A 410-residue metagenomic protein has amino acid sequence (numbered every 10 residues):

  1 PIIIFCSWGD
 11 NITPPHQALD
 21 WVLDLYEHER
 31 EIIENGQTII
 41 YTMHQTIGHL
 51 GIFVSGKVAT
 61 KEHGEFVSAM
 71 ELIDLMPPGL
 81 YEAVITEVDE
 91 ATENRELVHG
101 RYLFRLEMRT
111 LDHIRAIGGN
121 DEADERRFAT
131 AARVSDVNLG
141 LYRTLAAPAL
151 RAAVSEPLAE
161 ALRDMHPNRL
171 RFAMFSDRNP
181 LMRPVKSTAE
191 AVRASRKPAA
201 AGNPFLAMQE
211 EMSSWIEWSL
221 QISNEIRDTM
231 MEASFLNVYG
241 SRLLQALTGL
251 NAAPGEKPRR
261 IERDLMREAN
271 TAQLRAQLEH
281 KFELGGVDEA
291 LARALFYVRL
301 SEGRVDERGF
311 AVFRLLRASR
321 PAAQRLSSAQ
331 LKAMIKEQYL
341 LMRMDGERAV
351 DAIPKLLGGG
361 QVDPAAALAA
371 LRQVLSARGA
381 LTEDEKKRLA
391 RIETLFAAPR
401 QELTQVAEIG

Functional and structural regions predicted by a protein language model:
P1, G9, P14-M266: Alpha/beta-hydrolase-fold serine-hydrolase catalytic core, especially in secreted/extracellular enzymes
T248-G410: Small-residue-enriched hydrophobic alpha-helices in membranes
